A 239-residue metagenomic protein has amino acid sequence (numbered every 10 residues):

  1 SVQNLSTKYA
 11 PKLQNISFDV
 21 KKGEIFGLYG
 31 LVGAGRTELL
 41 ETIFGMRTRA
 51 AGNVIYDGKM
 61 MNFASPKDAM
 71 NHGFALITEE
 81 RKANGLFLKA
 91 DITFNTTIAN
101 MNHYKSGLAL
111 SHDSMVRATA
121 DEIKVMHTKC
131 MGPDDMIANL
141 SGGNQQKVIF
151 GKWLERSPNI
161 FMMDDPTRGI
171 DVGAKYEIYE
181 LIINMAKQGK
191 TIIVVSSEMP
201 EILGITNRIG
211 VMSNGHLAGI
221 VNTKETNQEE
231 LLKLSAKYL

Functional and structural regions predicted by a protein language model:
S1-L239: Glycine-rich phosphate-binding loops of nucleotide-dependent enzymes
